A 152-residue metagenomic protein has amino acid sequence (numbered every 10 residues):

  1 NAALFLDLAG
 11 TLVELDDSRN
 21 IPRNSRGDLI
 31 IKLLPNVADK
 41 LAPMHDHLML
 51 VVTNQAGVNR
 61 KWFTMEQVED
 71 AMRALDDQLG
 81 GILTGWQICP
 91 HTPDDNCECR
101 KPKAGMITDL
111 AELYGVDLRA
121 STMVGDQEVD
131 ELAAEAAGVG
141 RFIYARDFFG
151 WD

Functional and structural regions predicted by a protein language model:
N1-L4, E66-G85, P93-M123, Q127-D152: Asp-based, Mg2+/Mn2+-dependent phosphohydrolase catalytic module
N1-L50: Active-site neighborhood of HAD-like aspartate-dependent phosphohydrolases
A9, A56, V124: Short glycine-rich loop/turn motifs that provide flexible caps or phosphate-binding loops at active sites
G10, T53, A133-A134: Hydrophobic alpha-helical segments that mediate membrane insertion or helix-helix packing
L12-V13, G57-R60, P93-D95, D130-E131: Short, active-site-adjacent cap segments at secondary-structure transitions
D17-N20, V52-Q55, Q87, T108-A111: A short alpha-helix capping/helix-coil boundary motif
N20-P22, R26, R60-E66, D95-E98: Short, flexible/disordered intra-domain loops and linkers
V37-M72, L83, Q87-T92: Substrate-recognition element of Asp-dependent hydrolases with the DxDx(T/V) motif
